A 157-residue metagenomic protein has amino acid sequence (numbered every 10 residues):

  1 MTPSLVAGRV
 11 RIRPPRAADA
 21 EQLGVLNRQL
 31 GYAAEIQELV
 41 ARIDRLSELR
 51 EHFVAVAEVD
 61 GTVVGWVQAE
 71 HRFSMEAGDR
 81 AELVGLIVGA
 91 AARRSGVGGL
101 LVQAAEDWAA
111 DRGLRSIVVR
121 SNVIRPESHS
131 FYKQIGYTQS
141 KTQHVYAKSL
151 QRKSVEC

Functional and structural regions predicted by a protein language model:
T2-L5, H144-C157: Terminal substrate-recognition subdomain of acyl/acetyltransferases
L5-V10, P14-D79, V84, G89 (+2 more regions): Acetyl-CoA-dependent GNAT
L26-L30, W108, F131, I135: Alpha-helical interaction/dimerization surfaces of two-component signaling modules
V88, N122-V123: Short amphipathic helical patch at the helix-1/turn junction of helix-turn-helix
V88, R94-D107, Q134: Conserved acetyl-CoA-binding loop-helix of GNAT-fold acetyltransferases
G99, D111, V123-K141: Conserved active-site alpha-helix within GNAT-family acetyltransferase domains
V102, A109-S121: Conserved GNAT acetyl-CoA-binding A-motif
